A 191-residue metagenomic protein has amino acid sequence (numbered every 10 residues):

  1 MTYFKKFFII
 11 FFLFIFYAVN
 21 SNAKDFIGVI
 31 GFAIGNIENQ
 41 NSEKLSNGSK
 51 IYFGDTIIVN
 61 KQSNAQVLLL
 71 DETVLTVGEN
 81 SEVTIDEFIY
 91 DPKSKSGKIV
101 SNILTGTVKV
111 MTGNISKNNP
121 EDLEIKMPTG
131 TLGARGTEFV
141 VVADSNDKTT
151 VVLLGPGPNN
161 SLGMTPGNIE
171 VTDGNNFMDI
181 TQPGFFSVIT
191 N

Functional and structural regions predicted by a protein language model:
M1-F8: Bacterial N-terminal signal peptides that target proteins for export
I9-F16: Bacterial N-terminal signal peptides
S21-T56, N60-N64, L70-F186: Flexible, surface-exposed loop/linker segments and immediately adjacent secondary-structure boundaries
